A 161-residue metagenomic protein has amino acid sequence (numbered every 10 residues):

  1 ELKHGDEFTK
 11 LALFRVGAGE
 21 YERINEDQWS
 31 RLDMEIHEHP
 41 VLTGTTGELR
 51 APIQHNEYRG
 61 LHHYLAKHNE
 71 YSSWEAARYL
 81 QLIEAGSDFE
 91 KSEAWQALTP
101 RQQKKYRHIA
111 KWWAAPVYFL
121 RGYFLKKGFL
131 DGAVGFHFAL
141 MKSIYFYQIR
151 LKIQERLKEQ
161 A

Functional and structural regions predicted by a protein language model:
E1-Q160: Catalytic-site signature of metal-activated, phosphate-bearing donor transferases, centered on the GT-A/GT-A-like
